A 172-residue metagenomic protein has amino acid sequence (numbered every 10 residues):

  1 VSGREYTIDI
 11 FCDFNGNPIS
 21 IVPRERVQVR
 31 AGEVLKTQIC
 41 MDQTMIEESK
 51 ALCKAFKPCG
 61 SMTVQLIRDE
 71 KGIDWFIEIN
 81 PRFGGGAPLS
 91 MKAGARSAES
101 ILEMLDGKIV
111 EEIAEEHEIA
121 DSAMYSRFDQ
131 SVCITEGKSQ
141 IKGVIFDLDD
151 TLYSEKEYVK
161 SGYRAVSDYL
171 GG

Functional and structural regions predicted by a protein language model:
V1-K57, R68, N80-E103: ATP-dependent carboxylate/phosphate-activation module, predominantly the ATP-grasp catalytic core and closely related
A55, M104, A165-Y169: Active-site catalytic microenvironments for nucleophilic, acid-base chemistry
C59-M62: PAS/PAS-like sensory domains
V64-L66: Hydrophobic residue at the +6 position relative to the catalytic HRD Asp in the kinase catalytic loop
D69, E99-K138: Peripheral (often C-terminal) accessory segments that flank ATP-dependent C-N-forming ligase machineries
G72-D74: Conserved protein kinase catalytic/activation segment
K138-G172: Active-site neighborhood of HAD-like aspartate-dependent phosphohydrolases
